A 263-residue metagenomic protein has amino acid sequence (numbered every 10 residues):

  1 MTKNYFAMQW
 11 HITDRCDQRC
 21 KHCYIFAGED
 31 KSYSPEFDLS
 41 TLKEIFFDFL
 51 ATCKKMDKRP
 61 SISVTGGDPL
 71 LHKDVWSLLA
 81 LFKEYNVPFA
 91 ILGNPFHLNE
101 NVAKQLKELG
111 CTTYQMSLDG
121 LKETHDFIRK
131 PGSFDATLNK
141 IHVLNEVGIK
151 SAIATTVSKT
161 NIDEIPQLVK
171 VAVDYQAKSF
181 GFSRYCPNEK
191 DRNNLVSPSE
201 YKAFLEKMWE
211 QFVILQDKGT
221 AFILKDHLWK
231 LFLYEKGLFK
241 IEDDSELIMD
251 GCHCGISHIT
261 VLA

Functional and structural regions predicted by a protein language model:
M1-T112: Conserved alpha-helical substructure of the radical SAM core
F6-M8, P60-V64, F89-I91, Y114-M116 (+3 more regions): Hydrophobic faces of well-ordered beta-strands that scaffold small-molecule active sites in alpha/beta enzyme cores
Q18, E123, S151: Glycine-centered loop/turn positions within well-structured domains that cap or flank conserved ligand/cofactor-binding
F26, T65, S117, S183 (+1 more regions): Conserved residues at the C-terminal ends of beta-strands
D30, P69-L71, P95-E100, Y114-P131 (+2 more regions): Conserved radical SAM core fold
S32, I128-A263: Radical SAM enzyme [4Fe-4S]-AdoMet core and its adjacent flexible, acidic and glycine-rich loops/tails across
K55-R59, A80-E84, L118-L121, E146-K150 (+1 more regions): A short alpha-helix capping/helix-coil boundary motif
L109-T113, Y175-K178: Glycine-enriched alpha-helix->loop->beta-strand junction motifs that scaffold or abut catalytic
